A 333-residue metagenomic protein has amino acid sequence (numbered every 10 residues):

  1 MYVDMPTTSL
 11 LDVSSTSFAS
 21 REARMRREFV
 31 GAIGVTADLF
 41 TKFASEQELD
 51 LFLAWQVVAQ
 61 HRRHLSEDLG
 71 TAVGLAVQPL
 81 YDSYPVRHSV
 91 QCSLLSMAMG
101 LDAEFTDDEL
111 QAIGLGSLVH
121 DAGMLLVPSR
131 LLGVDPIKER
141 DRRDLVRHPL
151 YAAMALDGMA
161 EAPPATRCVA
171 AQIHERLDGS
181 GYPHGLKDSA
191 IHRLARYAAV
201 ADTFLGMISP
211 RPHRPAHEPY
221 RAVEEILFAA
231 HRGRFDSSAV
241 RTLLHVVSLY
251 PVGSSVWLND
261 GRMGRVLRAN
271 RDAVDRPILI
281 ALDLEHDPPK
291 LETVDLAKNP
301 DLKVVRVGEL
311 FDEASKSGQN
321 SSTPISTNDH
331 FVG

Functional and structural regions predicted by a protein language model:
M1, E22-F29, V304-V307: Generic hydrophobic, helix-prone segments enriched in Leu/Val/Ile
M1-M5, G253: N-terminal accessory interaction module
D4-T7, R196: A composition-driven signal for long, intrinsically disordered, charge-rich low-complexity tracts
P6-I33: Extended, charge-enriched "interface" segments that sit outside catalytic cores
V30-G333: Histidine- and acidic-residue-rich, metal-dependent catalytic cores
